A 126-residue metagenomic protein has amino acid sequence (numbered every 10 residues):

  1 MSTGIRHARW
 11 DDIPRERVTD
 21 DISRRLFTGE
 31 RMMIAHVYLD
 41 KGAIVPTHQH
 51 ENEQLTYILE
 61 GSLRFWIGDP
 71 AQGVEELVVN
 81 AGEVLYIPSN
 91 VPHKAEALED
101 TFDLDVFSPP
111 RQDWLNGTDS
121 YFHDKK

Functional and structural regions predicted by a protein language model:
M1-R31, A35, S120-K126: A short, N-terminal "cap"/entry segment at the start of jelly-roll beta-barrel domains of the cupin/DSBH fold
R25-L26, V37-Y38, V45-H50, I67 (+2 more regions): Short histidine-centered beta-strand/loop micro-motifs that create catalytic or ligand/metal-coordination sites
M33, L55, S62-R64, P92 (+1 more regions): Structural motif
Y38-D40, H50-F65: Short, conserved beta-strand element in jelly-roll/cupin
I44-P46, R64, V84-K94: Histidine-centered metal-chelating micro-motifs
L59-E60, N80-A81, E99: A cytosolic small-molecule/anion-sensing beta-strand core signal
P70-S89: Short acidic-glycine-tyrosine-enriched beta hairpin
S89-D113: Ligand-binding loop in jelly-roll beta-barrel domains
